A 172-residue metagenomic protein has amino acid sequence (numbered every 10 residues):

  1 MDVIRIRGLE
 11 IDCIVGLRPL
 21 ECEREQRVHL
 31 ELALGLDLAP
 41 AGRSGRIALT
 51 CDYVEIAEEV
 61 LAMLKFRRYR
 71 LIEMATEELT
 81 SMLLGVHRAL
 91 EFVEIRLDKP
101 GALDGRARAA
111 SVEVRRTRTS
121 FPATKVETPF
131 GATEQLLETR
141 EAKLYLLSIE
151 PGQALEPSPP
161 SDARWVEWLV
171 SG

Functional and structural regions predicted by a protein language model:
M1-A132, L137, A142-L144: N-terminal, polar/charged subdomain of small-to-medium soluble alpha/beta proteins
E138-T139, P157-P159: Short loop/turn motifs at secondary-structure junctions and domain boundaries
L146-S148: Extracellular receptor-binding modules and their adjoining Ser/Thr/Gly/Asp/Asn-rich linkers
P151, P160-G172: Glycine- and acidic-residue-biased ligand/ion/polar-headgroup-sensing regions
A154: Polyanion-binding interface signature
